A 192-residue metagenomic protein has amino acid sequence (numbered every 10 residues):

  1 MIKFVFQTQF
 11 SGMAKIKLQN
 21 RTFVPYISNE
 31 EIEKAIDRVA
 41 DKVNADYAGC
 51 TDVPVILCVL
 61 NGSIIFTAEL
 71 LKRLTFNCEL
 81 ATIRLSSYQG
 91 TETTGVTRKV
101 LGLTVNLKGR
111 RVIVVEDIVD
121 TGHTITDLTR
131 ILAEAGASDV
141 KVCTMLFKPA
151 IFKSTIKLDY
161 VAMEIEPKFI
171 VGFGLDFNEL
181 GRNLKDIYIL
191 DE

Functional and structural regions predicted by a protein language model:
I2-E192: PRPP-associated nucleotide enzymes
